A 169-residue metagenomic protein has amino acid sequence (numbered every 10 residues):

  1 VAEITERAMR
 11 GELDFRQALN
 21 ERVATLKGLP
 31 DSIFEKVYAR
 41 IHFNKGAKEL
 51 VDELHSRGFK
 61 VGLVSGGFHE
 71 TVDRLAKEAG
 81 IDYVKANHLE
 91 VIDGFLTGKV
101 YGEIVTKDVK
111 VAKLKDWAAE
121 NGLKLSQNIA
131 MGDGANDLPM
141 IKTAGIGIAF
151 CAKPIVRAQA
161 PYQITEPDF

Functional and structural regions predicted by a protein language model:
V1-R10, N20: Active-site neighborhood of HAD-like aspartate-dependent phosphohydrolases
L13-A24: Long, charged amphipathic helices and adjacent flexible linkers at domain junctions
G28-L29, E35-F169: C-terminal cap/substrate-recognition subdomain and adjoining C-terminal extension of metal-dependent phosphatase-like
